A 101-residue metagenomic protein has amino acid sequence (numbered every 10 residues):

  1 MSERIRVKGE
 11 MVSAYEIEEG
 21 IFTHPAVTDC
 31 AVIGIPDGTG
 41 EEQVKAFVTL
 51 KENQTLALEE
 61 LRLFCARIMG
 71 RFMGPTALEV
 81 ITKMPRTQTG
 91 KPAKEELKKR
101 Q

Functional and structural regions predicted by a protein language model:
M1-M73, T82-K83, G90-P92, E96-K99: AMP-binding/adenylate-forming catalytic core of the ANL superfamily
